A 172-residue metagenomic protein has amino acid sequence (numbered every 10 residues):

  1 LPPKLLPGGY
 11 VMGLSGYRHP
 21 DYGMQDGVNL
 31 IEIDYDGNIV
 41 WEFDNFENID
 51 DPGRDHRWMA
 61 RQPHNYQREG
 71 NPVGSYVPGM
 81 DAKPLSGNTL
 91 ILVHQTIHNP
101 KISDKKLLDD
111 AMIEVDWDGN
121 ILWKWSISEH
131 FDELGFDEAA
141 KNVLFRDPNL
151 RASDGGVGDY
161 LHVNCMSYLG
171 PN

Functional and structural regions predicted by a protein language model:
L1-N172: Histidine-/acidic-rich catalytic cores in large beta-rich domains
